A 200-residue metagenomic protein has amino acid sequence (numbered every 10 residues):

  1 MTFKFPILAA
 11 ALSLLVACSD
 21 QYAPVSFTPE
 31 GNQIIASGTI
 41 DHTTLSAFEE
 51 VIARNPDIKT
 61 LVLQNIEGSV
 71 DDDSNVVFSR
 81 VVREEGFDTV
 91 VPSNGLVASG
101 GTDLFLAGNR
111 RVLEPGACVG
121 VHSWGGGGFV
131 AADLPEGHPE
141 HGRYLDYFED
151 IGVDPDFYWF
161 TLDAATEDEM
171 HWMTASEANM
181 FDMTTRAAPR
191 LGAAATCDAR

Functional and structural regions predicted by a protein language model:
M1-L8: Bacterial N-terminal signal peptides that target proteins for export
L15-A17: C-terminal motif of bacterial Sec signal peptides marking the signal peptidase cleavage site
S19-D57, N65-V70, G116-P155: Small-residue-centered hinge/linker elements
A36, L61, F105, A178: Terminal peptide-recognition signature
A53-D57, R83-F87, L106-R110, W124 (+3 more regions): Sec-exported extracytoplasmic/periplasmic mature domains
E67, R83-G126: Glycine-rich beta-to-alpha active-site loop
D73-V77, R83: Membrane-embedded segments
G128-R200: Charged, glycine-interspersed solvent-exposed loop segments at helix/strand-loop junctions that cap or gate access
